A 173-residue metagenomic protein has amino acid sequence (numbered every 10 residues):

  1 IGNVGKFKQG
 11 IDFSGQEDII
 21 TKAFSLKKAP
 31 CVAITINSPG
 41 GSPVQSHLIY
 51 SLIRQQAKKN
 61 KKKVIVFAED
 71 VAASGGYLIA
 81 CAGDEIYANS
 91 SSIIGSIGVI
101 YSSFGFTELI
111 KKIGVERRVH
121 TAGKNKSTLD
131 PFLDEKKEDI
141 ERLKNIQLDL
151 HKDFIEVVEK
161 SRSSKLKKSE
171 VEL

Functional and structural regions predicted by a protein language model:
I1-K62, V71-L78, A82-S164: Small-residue-centered hinge/linker elements
S161-L173: Short catalytic/ligand-gating loop segments at beta-alpha or beta-beta junctions within enzyme catalytic domains
